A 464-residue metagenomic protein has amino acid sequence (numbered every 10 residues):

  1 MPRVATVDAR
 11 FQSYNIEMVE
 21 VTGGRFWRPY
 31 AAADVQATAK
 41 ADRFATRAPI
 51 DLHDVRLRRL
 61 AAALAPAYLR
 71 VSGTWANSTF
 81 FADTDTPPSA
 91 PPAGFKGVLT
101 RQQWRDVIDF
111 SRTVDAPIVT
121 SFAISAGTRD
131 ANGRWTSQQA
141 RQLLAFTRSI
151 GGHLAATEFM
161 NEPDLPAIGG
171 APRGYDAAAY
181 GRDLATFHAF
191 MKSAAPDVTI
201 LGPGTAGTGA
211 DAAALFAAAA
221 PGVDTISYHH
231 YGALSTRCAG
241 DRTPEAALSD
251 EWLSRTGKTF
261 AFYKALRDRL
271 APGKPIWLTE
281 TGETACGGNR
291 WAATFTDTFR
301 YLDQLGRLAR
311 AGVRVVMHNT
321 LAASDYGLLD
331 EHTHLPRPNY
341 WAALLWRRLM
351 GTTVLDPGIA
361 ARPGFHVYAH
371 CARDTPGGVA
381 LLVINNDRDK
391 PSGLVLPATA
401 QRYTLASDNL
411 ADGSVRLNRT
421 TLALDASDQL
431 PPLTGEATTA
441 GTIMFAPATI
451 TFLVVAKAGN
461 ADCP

Functional and structural regions predicted by a protein language model:
M1-A213, A217-T225, A261-K264, D268-T279 (+3 more regions): Non-catalytic accessory regions flanking glycosidase/transglycosidase catalytic cores in CAZymes
A156, S235-G240, T281-G282: Active-site-adjacent bridging/hinge elements
P163, A167-Y175, H229-A261: Substrate-binding/catalytic cleft of secreted carbohydrate-active enzymes, primarily glycoside hydrolases
